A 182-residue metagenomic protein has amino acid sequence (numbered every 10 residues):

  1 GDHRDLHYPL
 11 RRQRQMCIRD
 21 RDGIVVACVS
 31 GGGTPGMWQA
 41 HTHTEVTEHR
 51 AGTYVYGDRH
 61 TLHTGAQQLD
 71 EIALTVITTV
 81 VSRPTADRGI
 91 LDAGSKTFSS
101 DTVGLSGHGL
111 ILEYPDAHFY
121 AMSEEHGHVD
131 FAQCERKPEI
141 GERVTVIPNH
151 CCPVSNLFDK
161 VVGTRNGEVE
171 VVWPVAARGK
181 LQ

Functional and structural regions predicted by a protein language model:
G1-D20: Single conserved hydrophobic/aromatic residue that forms the stacking wall/gate of nucleotide- or nucleobase-binding
Q15, G32-M37: Membrane-embedded hairpin module used as a gating/binding unit in multi-pass transport and secretion proteins
Q15, R19-D22, R83, I147: Change "in soluble alpha/beta enzymes" to "in soluble alpha/beta proteins
R19-C28, S155-F158: Flexible, glycine/charged-enriched surface loops at secondary-structure junctions
I24, E71-T75, E124: Conserved active-site and cofactor/substrate-binding residues in soluble primary-metabolism enzymes
V26-S30, V46-E48: Structural preference for beta-strand elements that scaffold enzyme active sites
P35-L112: Active-site loop ensemble at the mouth of alpha/beta enzyme cores that anchors a bound cofactor
P84-Q182: C-terminal accessory subdomain/extension
